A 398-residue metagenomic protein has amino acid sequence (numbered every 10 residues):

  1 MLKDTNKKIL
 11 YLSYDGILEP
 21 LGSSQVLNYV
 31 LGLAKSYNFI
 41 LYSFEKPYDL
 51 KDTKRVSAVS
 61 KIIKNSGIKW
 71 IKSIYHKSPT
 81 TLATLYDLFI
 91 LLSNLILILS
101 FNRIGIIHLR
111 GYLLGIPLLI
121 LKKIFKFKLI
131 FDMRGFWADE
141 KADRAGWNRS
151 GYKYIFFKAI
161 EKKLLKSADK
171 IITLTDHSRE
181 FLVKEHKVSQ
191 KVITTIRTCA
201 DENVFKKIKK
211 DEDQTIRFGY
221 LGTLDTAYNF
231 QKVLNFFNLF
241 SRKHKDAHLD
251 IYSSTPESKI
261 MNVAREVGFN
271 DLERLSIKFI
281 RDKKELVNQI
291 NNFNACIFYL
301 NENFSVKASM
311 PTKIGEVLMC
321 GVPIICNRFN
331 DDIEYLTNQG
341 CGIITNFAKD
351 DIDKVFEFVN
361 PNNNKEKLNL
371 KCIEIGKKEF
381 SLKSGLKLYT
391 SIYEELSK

Functional and structural regions predicted by a protein language model:
M1-K61, N102, N235-S241: N-terminal subdomain of nucleotide-sugar transferases
Y14, Y75-L82, N102, I130-K162 (+1 more regions): Acceptor-binding helix/loop patch of EC 2.4 sugar-transfer enzymes, predominantly nucleotide-sugar-dependent
P20, Y228, I280-Q289, C296-L318 (+1 more regions): Nucleotide-sugar-dependent
L92-S100, I116, I120-I124, F131 (+2 more regions): Membrane-proximal helix-turn-helix segments that form the acceptor-binding/catalytic region of lipid-linked
H177, C199: Carbohydrate-associated surface elements
S253, I260-N292: Nucleotide-activated donor-binding/catalytic signature segment of Leloir-type glycosyltransferases, i.e., the conserved
N338-D350, E357-N363: Conserved acidic donor-binding segment of nucleotide-sugar-dependent glycosyltransferases
F347, N363-E394: A charged, aromatic-enriched C-terminal amphipathic alpha-helix characteristic of glycosyltransferases across folds
